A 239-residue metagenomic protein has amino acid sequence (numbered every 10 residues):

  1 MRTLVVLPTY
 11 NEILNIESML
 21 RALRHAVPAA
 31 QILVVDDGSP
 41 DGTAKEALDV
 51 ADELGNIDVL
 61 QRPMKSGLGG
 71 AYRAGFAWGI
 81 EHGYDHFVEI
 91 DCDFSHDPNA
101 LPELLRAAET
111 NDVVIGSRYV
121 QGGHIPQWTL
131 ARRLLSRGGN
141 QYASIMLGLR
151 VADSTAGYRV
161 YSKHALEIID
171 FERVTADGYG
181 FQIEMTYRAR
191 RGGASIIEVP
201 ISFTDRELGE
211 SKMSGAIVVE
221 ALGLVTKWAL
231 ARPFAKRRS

Functional and structural regions predicted by a protein language model:
M1, M146-L149, F171-S239: Hydrophobic helical membrane-anchoring modules
R2-T3, R24-V34, G42, N56-I57: Short loop->beta transition adjacent to catalytic acidic/histidine clusters or analogous donor-positioning motifs
L7, A29-S39, L60-Q61, I90: Short beta-strand/loop segment that forms part of the nucleotide-sugar
E12-A26: Short, well-formed alpha-helical segments that are part of the catalytic scaffolds of diverse glycosyltransferases
E12-N15, S39, D97: Donor nucleotide-sugar binding loop of glycosyltransferases
E17-S18, D41-V50: Acidic helix N-cap motif at the loop->helix transition within catalytic regions of sugar-transfer enzymes
D36-K45, M64, F94: A conserved acidic beta->alpha catalytic loop
D58-E81, H86, P98-Y179, R206-A221: Acceptor/aglycone-binding surface of glycosyltransferases and processive sugar-polymer synthases
